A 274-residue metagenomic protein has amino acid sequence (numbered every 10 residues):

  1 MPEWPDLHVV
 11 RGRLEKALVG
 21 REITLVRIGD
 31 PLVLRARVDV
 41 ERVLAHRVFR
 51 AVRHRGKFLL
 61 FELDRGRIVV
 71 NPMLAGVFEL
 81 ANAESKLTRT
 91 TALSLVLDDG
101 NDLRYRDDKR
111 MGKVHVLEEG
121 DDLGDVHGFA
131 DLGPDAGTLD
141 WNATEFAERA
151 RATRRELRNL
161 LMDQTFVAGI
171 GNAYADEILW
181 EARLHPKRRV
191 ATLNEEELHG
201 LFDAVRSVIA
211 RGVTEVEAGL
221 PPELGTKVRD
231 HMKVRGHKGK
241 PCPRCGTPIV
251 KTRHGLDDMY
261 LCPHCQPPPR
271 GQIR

Functional and structural regions predicted by a protein language model:
M1-G112, R244, D257-R274: A cross-family signal for N-terminal binding/gating loops and helix N-caps that shape access to the active site
P2, D6, T138, E197: Catalytic cores of large soluble enzymes that bind and process phosphate-bearing ligands
E22-V40, R53, E145-R274: Basic, nucleic-acid-binding surfaces and adjacent catalytic neighborhoods in DNA/RNA-processing proteins
H46, G56, G66, G76 (+8 more regions): Glycine-centered flexibility motif
I68-G169, Y174-E181: Phosphate/anion-contacting hairpin/loop surfaces
